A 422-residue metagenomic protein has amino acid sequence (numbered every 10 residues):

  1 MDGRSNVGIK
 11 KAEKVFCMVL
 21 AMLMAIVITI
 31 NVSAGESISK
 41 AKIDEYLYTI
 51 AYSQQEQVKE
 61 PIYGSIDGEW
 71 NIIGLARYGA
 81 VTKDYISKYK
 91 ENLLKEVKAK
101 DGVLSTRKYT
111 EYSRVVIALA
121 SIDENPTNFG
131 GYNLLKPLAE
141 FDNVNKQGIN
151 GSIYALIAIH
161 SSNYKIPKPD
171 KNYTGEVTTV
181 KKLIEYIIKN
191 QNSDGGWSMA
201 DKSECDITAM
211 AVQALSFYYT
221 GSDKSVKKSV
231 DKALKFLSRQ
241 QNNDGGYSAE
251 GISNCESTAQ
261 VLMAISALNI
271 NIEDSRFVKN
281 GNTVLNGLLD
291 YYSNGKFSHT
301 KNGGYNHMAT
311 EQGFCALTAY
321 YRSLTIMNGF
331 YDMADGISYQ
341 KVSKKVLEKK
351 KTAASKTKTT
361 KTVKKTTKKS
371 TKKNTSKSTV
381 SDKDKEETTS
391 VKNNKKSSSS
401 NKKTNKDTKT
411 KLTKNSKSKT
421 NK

Functional and structural regions predicted by a protein language model:
D2, G8-C17, V27-K351: Preference for long, amphipathic alpha-helical scaffolds in soluble/luminal domains and all-alpha bundles
S5-A12, A21-M24, N31-A51, T325-K422: Intrinsically disordered, low-complexity repeat and linker tracts
